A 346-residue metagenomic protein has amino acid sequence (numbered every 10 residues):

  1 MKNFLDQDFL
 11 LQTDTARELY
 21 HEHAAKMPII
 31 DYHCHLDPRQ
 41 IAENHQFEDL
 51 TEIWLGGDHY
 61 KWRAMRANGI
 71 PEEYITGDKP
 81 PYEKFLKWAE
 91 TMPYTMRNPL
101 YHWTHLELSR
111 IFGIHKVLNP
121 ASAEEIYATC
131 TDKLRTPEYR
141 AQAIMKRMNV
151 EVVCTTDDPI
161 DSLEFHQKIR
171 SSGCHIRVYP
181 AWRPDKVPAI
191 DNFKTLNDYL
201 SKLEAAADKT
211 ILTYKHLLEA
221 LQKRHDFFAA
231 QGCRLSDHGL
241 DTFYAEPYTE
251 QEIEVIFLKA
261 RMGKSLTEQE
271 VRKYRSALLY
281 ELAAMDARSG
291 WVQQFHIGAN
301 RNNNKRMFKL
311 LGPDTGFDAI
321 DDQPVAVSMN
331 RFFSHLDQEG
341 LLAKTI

Functional and structural regions predicted by a protein language model:
M1-S289, L341-T345: Metal-cofactor-binding active-site regions of metalloenzymes
S265-I346: Long, well-ordered mid-to-C-terminal structural blocks that present hydrophobic/aromatic surfaces
